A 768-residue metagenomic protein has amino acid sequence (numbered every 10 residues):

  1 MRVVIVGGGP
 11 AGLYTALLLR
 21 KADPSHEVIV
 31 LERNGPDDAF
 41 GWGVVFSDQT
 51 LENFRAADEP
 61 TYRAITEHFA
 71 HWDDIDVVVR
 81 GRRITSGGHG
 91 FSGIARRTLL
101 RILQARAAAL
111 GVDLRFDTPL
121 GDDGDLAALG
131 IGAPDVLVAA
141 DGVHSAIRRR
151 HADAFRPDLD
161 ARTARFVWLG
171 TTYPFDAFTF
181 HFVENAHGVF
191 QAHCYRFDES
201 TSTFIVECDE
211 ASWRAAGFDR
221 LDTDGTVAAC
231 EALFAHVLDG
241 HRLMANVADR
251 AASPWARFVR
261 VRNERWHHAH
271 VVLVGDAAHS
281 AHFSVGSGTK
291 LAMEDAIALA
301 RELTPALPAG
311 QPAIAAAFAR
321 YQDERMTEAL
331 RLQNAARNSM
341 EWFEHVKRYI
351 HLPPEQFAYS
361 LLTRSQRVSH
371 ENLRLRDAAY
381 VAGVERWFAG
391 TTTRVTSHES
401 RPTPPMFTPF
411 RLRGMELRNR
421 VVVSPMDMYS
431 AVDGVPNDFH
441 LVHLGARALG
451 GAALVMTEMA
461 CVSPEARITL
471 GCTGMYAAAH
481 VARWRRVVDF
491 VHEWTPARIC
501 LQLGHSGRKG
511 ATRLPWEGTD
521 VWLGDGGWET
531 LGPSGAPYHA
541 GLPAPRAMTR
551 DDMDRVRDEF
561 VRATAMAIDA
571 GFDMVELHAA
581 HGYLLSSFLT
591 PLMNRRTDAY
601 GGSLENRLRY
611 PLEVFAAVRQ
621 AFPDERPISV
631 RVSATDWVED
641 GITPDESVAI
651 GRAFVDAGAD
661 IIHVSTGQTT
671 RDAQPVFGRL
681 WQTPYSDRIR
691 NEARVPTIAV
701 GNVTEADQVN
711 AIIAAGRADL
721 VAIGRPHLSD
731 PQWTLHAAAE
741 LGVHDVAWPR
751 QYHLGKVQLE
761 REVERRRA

Functional and structural regions predicted by a protein language model:
I5-L18, V138-A139, A252-N338: Conserved mid-domain beta->alpha element of the FAD-binding
A11, P36, H144: Conserved Rossmann-like nucleotide-cofactor binding loop
R20-G41: Glycine-rich FAD pyrophosphate-binding loop
G35-N53: Conserved N-terminal glycine-rich FAD pyrophosphate-binding loop of Rossmann-like flavoproteins
D48-W168, Y380-G383, W387-G390: Conserved N-terminal helical subregion
A105, G130-F258, R262-N263: Conserved FAD-binding catalytic core of PHBH/FMO-like flavoproteins
R301-T396: C-terminal helical "tail/cap" subdomain of flavin- and related membrane-associated enzymes
V381-A768: Flavin-dependent oxidoreductase catalytic cores
